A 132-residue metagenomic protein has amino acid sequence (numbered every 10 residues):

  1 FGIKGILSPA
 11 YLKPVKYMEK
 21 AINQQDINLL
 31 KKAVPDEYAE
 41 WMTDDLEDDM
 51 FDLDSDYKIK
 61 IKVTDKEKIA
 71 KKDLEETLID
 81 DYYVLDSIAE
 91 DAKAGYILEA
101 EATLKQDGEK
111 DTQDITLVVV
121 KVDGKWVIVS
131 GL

Functional and structural regions predicted by a protein language model:
F1, G108-L132: Short beta-strand edge/turn micro-motifs at domain boundaries
F1-Q24, K32: Short, low-complexity N-terminal intrinsically disordered segments enriched in polar/charged residues
Y11, E19, N23-D26, Y38 (+3 more regions): Hydrophobic face of amphipathic alpha-helices
M18, L30, I59-V63, L98-L104 (+2 more regions): Hydrophobic beta-strand residues in large extracellular and virion-surface proteins
E19-N23, I27, D56, D107 (+1 more regions): Generic signature of mature, soluble extracytoplasmic domains
D26-D48, D52: Short, well-ordered alpha-helical segments enriched in acidic and aromatic residues
E47-E109: Surface-exposed, charged secondary-structure patches
